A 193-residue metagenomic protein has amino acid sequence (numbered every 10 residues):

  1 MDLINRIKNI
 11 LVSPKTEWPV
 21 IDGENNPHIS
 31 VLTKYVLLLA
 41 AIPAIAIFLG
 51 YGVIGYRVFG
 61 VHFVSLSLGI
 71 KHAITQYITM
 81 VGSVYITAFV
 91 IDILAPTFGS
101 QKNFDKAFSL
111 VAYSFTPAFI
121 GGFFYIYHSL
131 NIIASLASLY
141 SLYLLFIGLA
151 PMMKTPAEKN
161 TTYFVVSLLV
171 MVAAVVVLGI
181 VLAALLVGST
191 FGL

Functional and structural regions predicted by a protein language model:
D2-G99: Selected alpha-helical membrane-embedding segments in polytopic membrane proteins
I29-V36, I126-Y127, V175-V177: Charge-dense, low-complexity polyampholytic segments
A44-A46, A150-P151, T155-T162, A184 (+1 more regions): Juxtamembrane, membrane-proximal amphipathic segments and lipid-exposed surfaces of hairpin/multipass modules
A46-M80, G121-S138, V176-L193: Membrane-helix interface segments in multi-pass membrane proteins
I91-V176: Hydrophobic alpha-helical transmembrane segments and adjacent short intramembrane/lumenal linkers of inner/organellar
